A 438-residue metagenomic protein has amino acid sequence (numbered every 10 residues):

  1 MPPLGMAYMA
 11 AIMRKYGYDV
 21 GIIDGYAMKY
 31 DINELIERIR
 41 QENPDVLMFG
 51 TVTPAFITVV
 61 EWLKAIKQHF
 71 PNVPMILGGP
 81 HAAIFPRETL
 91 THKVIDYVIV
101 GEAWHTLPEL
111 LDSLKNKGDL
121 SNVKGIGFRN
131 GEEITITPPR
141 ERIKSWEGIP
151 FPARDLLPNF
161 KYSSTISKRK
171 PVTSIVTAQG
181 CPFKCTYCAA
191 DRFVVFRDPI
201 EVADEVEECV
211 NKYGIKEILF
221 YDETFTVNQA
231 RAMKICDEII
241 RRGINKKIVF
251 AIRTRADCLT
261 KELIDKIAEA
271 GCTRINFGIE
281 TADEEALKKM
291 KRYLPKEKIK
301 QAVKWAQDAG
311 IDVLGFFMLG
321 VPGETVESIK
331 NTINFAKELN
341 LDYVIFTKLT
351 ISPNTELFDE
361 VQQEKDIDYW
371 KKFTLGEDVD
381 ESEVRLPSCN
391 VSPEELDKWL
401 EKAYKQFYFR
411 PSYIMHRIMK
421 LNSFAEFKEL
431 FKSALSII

Functional and structural regions predicted by a protein language model:
M1-M6, A189: Glycine- and acidic-residue-enriched helix-capping/strand-helix junction motifs
G5, M9-S145, K348-N354: Glycine-rich beta-alpha loop elements in corrinoid/cobalamin-binding modules across cobalamin-dependent enzymes
I12-Y16, A65-F70, E88, H92-V94 (+11 more regions): Alpha-helical structural signal in soluble globular domains
G21, F183-Y187, E429, S433: N-terminal pre-core extensions flanking Radical SAM catalytic domains
Y30, E102, K144, R197 (+4 more regions): Residue-level signal for the nucleotide or nucleotide-sugar donor/cofactor binding architecture
V46-M48, I76, V210-Y221, K247-A251 (+7 more regions): Conserved C-terminal portion of the radical SAM core fold that forms the substrate/S-adenosylmethionine-binding
R140-N159, L357-D380: Mobile, glycine-enriched helix-loop/loop "lid" segments at the mouths of ligand-binding/catalytic clefts that gate
E147, F151-F316, N334: Radical SAM [4Fe-4S] cluster-binding motif and immediate context
